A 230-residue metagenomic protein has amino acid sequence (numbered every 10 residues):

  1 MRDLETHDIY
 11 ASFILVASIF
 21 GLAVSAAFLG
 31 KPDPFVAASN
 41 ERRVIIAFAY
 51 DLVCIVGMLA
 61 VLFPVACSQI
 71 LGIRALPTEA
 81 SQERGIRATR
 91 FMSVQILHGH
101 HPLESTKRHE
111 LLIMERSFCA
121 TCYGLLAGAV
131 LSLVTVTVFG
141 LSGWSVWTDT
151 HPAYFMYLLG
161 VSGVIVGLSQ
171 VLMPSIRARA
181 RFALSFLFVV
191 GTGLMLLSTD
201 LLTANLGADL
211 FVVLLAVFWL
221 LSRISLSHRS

Functional and structural regions predicted by a protein language model:
M1-I46, V171-A178: Cytosolic-side membrane-entry/anchor segment at the start of a transmembrane helix
F48-A80: Hydrophobic alpha-helical membrane-embedded segments
I73-F118: Membrane-proximal soluble regions of multi-pass membrane proteins
G124-G140, L194-M195: Membrane-interfacial alpha-helical segments at the cytosolic side of multi-pass membrane proteins
L141-D149, S169-R179, S198-T203: Membrane-interface helix caps and helix-loop-helix hairpins in membrane proteins
V146-L159: Structural signature of hydrophobic alpha-helical transmembrane segments
A178-L187: Cytoplasmic-side transmembrane-helix entry/capping segments in multi-pass membrane proteins
V189-L206: Hydrophobic alpha-helical transmembrane segments in multi-pass integral membrane proteins
